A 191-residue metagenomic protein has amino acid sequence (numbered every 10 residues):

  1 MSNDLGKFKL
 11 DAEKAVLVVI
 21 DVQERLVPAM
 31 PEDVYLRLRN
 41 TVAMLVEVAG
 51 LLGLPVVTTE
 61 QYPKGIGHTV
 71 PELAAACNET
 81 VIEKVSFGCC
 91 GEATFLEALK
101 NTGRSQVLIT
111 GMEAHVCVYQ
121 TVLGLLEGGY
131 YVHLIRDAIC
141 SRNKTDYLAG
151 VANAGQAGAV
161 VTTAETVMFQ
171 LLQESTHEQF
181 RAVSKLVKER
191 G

Functional and structural regions predicted by a protein language model:
M1-N3, V18-I20, L45-A49: Short N-terminal helix-initiation segments at or just after the protein's N-terminus
S2-V16, K64-G191: Active-site-adjacent betaalpha module
E13-A15, P31-V57: A short alpha/beta connector and helix-capping loop motif
V19-I20, P55-Q61: Short beta-strand segments at enzyme active-site cores
I20, R37-T41, L51, L126 (+1 more regions): A broad, low-amplitude sensor of folded, mature protein cores
E24-A29: Short acidic, Gly/Ser-rich segments with clustered Asp/Glu that frequently serve as metal-coordination loops in enzyme
V34-Y35, T58-E60, K84-F87: Short, flexible loop segments at the rims of nucleotide/cofactor-binding pockets, characterized by
